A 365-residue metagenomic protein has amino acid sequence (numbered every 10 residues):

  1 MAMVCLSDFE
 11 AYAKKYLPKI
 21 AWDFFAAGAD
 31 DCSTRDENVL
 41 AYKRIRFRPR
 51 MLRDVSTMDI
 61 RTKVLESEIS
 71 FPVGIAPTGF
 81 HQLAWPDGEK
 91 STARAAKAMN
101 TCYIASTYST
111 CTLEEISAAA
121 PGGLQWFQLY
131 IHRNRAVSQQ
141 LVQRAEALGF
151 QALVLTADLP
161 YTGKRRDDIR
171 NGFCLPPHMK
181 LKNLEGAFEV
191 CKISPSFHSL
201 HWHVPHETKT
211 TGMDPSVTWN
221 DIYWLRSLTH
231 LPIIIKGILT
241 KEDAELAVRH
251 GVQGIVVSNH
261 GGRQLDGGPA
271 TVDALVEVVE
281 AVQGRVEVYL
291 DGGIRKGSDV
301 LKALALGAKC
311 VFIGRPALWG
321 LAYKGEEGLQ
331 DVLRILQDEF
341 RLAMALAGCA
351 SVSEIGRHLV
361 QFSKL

Functional and structural regions predicted by a protein language model:
M1-K43, D273-L365: Alpha/beta catalytic cores of nucleotide-metabolism and tRNA/nucleoside-modifying enzymes
M1-S67, R165, G172-V217, S353-I355 (+1 more regions): An N-cap/entry alpha-helix motif that binds or orients negatively charged groups
A29-D30, T107-C111, R133, L239 (+2 more regions): Short beta->alpha linker loops
K43, S67-V73, G123, Q151: A generic secondary-structure signal marking the coil-to-beta-strand transition
R46, R61-K63, P72-A76, C102-I104 (+1 more regions): Short, conserved beta-strand segments within well-ordered enzyme catalytic domains that often line or immediately flank
I69-Y108: Glycine-rich active-site/cofactor-binding loop and its immediate structural neighborhood
F80, A93-R94, A98, A118-A119 (+4 more regions): Alpha/beta enzyme core
A98-A119, G123-S138: A gly/proline- and charged-residue-enriched helix-loop-helix capping module
